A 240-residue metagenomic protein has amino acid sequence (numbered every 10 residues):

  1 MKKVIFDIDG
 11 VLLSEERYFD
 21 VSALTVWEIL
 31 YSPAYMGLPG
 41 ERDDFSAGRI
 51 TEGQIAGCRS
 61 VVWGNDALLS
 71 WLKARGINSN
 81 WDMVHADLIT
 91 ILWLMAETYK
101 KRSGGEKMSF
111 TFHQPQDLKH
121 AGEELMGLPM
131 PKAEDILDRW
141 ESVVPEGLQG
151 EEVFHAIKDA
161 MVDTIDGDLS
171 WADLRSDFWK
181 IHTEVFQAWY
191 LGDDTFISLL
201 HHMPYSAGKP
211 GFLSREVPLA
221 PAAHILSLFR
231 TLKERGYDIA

Functional and structural regions predicted by a protein language model:
M1-V61, D82-H85: Active-site neighborhood of HAD-like aspartate-dependent phosphohydrolases
I5, P145-F154, V162-K180, E184-A240: Short, acidic loop-to-helix structural element flanking the phosphoryl-transfer center in phosphate-processing enzymes
G10, L72, L213: Conserved short-loop catalytic and cofactor-binding motifs
S14-Y18, G76-N80, V217-P221: Phosphate/oxyanion-binding active-site loops and adjacent basic polyanion-contact surfaces
T25, M83, D87, H224-T231: Amphipathic alpha-helical segments that form well-ordered structural scaffolds and often line/cohere around active
L30-G37, L94-A96, R230-E234: Alpha-helix termini
Y31-A34, G76, G192, H224: Glycine-centered secondary-structure boundary/capping sites
S46-W189: Non-catalytic, alpha-helical, charged scaffold/linker segments that couple or flank catalytic or architectural cores
